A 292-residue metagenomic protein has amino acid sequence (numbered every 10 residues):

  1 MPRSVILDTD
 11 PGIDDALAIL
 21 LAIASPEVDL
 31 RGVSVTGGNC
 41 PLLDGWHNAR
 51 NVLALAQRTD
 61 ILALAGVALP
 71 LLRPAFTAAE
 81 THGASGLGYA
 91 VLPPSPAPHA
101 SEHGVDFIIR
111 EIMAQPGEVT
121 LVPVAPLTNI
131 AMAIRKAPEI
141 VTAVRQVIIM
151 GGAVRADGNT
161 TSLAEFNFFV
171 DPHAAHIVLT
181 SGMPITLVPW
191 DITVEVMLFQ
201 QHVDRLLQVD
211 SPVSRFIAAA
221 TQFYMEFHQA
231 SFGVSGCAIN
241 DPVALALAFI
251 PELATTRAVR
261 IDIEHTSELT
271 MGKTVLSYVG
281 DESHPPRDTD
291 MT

Functional and structural regions predicted by a protein language model:
M1-P2, L21-A22, D29, F169 (+2 more regions): Conformational coupling and interaction surfaces
P2, R58-D60, P116, A258: Short secondary-structure junction motifs
P2-T9, I13-N51, S85, V91-E195 (+1 more regions): Active-site histidine-anchored catalytic micro-motif
V35-G38, G66-A68, T266: Acidic/polar N-terminal loop/beta-strand segments that form early-domain functional surfaces
C40-D44, L72, A153-D157, D262-V279: Short, mixed-charge aromatic SLiMs
V52-L64: A glycine-rich helix N-cap at a beta->alpha junction
A63, V178, L245: A residue-level signal for conserved active-site and pocket-lining positions in enzyme catalytic cores
L64-L92: Surface-exposed loop and adjacent secondary-structure segments within mature catalytic domains
